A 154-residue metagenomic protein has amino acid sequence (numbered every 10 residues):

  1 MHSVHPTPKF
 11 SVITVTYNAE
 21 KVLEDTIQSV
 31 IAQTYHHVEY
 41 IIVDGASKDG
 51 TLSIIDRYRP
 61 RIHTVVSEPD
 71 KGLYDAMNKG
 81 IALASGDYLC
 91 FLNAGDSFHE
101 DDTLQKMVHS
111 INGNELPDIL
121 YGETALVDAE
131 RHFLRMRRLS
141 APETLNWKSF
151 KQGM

Functional and structural regions predicted by a protein language model:
M1-M154: Nucleotide-sugar donor-binding/catalytic module of glycosyltransferases that assemble extracellular/cell-envelope
